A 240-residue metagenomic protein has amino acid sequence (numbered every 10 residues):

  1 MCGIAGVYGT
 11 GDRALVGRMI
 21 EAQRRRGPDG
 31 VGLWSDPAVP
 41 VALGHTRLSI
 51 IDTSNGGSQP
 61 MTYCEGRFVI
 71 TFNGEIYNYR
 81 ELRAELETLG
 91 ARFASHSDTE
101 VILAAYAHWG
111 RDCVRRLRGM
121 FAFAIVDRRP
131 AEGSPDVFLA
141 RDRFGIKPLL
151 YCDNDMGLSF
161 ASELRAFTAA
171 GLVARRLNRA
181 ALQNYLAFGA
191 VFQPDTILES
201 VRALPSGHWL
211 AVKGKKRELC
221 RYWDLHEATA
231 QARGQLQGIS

Functional and structural regions predicted by a protein language model:
M1-S240: Cysteine-centered catalytic environments shared across enzyme families
